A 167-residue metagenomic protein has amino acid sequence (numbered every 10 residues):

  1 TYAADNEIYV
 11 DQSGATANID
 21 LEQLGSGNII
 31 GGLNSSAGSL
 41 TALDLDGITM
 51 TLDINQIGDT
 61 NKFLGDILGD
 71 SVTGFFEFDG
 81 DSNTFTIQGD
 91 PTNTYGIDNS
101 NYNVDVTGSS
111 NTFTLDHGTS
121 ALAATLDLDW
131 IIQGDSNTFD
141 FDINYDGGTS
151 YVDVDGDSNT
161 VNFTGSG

Functional and structural regions predicted by a protein language model:
T1-G167: Long, low-complexity, polar and repeat-rich extracellular regions of very large Gram-negative surface proteins
